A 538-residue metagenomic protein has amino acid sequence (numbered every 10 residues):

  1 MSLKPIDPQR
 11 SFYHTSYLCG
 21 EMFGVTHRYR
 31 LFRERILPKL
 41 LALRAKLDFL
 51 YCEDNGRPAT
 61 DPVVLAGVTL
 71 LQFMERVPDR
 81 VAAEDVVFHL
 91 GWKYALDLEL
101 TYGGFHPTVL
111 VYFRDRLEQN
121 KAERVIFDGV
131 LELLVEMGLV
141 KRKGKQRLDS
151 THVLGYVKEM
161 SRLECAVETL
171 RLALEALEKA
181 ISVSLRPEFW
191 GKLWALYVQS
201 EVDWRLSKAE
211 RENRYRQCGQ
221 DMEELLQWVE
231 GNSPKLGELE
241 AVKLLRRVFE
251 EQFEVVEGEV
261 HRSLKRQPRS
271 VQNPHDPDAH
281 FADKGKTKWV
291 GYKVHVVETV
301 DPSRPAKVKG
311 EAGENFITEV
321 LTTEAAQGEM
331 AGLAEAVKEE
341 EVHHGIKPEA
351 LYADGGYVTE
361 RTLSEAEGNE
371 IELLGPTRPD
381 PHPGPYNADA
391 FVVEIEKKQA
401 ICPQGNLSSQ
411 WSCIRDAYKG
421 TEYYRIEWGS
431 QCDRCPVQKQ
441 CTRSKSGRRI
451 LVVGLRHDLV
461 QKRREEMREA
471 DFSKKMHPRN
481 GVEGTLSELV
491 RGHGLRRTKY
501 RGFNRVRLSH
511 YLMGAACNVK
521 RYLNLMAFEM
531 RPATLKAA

Functional and structural regions predicted by a protein language model:
M1-H14, F528-A538: Intrinsically disordered, low-complexity and often Lys/Arg-enriched segments
K4, D48-V64, M74-I126, Q146: Trp/Phe/Arg-rich N-terminal binding region typifying the photolyase-homology
P5-T26, R30: Membrane topogenic helices and adjacent juxtamembrane segments
F12-S16, R30-R35, E259, A326-G328: Short acidic/polar alpha-helix capping motifs at helix-coil junctions
F23-G67, M74, G454: Basic, short loop/linker segments at the boundary and entry of helix-turn-helix/winged-helix-like folds
L71-M74, H343: Histidine kinase transmitter module recognition
V81, V86, L100-G103, V111-A538: Anion-binding and metal-coordination hotspots
